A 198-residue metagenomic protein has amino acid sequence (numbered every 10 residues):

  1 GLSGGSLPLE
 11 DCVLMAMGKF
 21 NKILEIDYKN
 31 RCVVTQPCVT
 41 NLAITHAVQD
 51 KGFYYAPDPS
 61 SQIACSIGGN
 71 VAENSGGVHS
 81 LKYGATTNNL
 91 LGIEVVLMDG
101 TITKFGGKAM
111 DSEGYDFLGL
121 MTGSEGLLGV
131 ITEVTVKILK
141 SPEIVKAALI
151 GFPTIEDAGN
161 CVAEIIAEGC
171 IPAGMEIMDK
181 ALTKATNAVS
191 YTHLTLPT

Functional and structural regions predicted by a protein language model:
G1, T40, T192: Ser/Thr-glycine-rich phosphate-binding loops at phosphate-binding pockets of nucleotides, nucleotide cofactors
G1-F20: Glycine-rich N-terminal segment of FAD-binding domains in flavoprotein oxidoreductases, spanning the beta-loop-helix
L2-G4, I63-I67, E176-A188: A glycine-rich phosphate-binding loop feature that marks nucleotide/adenosyl-phosphate handling sites
E10-L14, N74-S75, Y191: Short, hinge-like loop/turn segments at secondary-structure boundaries
M17-F20, V130-V134, T183-Y191: Short amphipathic beta-strand starts and helix->beta connectors
K22-E176: FAD-binding subdomain of flavoenzyme oxidoreductases
T192-T198: Conserved small/polar residues in nucleotide/adenosyl-binding loops
